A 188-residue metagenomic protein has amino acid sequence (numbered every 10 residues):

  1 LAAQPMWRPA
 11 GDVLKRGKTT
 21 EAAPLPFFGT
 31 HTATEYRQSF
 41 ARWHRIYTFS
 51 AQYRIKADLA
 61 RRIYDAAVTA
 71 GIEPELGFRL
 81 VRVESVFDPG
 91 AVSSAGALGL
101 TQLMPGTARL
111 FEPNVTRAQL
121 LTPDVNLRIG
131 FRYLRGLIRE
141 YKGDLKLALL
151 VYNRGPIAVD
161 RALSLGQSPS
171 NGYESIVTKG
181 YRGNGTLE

Functional and structural regions predicted by a protein language model:
L1-A3: Gram-negative bacterial Sec-dependent N-terminal signal peptides
M6-D12: N-terminal leader/presequence regions that precede the main folded/catalytic core
L14-P24: N-terminal prepro-regions of secreted/extracellular proteins
A22-E188: Catalytic glycan-binding domains that act on GlcNAc-containing polysaccharides
